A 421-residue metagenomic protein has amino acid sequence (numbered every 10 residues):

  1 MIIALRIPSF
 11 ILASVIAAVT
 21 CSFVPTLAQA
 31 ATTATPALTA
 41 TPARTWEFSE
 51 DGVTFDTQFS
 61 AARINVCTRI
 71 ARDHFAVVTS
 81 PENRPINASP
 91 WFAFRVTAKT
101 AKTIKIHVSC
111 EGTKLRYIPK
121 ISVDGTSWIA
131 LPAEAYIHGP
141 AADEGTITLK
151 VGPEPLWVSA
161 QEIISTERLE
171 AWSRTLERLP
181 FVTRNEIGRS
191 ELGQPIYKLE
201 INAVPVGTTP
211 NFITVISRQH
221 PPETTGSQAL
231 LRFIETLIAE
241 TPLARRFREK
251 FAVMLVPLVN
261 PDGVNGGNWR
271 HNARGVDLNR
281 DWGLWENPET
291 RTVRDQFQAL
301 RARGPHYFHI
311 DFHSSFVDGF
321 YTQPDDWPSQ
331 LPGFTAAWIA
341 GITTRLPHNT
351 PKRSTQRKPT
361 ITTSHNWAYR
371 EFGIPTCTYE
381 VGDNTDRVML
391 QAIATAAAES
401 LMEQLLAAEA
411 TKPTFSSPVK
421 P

Functional and structural regions predicted by a protein language model:
M1-L5: N-terminal secretory signal peptides that target proteins for export/translocation
F10-T26: Bacterial N-terminal signal peptides
A28-A30: Boundary at the C-terminal end of the N-terminal hydrophobic targeting segment
A34-G152: Extreme N-terminal flexible tails
I104-V108, W157, S227: Short, hydrophobic/aromatic beta-strand segments
H138-P180: Extended acidic/polar, glycine-enriched regions that form or flank non-catalytic beta-rich accessory modules
I163, N279, F320-P328, S354-P421: Active-site-adjacent mobile loop/cap segments within catalytic or ligand-binding domains
F181-N202, V206-K352, N366, I374-D383: Active-site/substrate-binding loop(s) of hydrolase catalytic cores
